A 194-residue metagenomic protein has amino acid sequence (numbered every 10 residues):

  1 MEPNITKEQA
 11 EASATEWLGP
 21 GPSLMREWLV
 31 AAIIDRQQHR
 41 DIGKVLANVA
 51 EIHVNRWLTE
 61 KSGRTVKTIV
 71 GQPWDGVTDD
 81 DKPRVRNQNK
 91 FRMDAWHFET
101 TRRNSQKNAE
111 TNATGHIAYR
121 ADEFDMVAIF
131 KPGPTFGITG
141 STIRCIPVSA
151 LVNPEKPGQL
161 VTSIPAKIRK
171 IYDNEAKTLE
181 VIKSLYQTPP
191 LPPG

Functional and structural regions predicted by a protein language model:
M1-G194: Nucleic-acid endonuclease domains
